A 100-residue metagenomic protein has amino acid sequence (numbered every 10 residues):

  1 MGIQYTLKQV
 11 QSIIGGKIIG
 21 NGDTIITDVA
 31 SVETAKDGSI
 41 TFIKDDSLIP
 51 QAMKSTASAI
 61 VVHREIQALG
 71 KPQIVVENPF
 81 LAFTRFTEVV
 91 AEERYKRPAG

Functional and structural regions predicted by a protein language model:
M1-G100: Terminal amphipathic alpha-helical/low-complexity segments used for targeting or macromolecular assembly
